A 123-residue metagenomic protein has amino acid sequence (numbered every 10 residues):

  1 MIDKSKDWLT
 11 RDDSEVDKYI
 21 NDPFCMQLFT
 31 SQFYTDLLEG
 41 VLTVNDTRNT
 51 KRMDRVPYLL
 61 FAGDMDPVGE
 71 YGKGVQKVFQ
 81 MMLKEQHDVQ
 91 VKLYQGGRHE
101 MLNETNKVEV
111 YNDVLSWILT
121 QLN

Functional and structural regions predicted by a protein language model:
M1-F24: Alpha/beta-hydrolase-fold enzymes
F29-T50: Active-site nucleophile elbow and catalytic-triad environment of alpha/beta-hydrolase enzymes
T50-D54, K84-E85: Short, conserved loop/helix-junction motifs that constitute active-site signature segments in enzyme catalytic cores
L60-A62: Short beta-strand/loop motif that positions the catalytic acidic residue of the alpha/beta-hydrolase fold
M65-K77: Conserved alpha/beta-hydrolase "acid-adjacent" motif
G74-M81, V110: A general structural detector for well-ordered alpha-helical segments in enzyme core domains, enriched
L83-N123: Catalytic active-site module of serine/aspartate enzymes centered on a nucleophile-bearing elbow/loop
